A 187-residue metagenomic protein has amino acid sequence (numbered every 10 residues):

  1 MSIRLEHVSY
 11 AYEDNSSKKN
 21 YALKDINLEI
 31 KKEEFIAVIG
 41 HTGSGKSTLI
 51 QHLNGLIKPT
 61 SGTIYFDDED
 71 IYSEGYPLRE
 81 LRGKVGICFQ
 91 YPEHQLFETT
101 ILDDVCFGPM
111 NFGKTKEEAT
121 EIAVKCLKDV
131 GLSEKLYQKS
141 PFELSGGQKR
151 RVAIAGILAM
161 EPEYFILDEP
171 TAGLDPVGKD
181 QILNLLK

Functional and structural regions predicted by a protein language model:
I39-H41: The feature captures the beta-strand-to-loop junction immediately N-terminal to the Walker
N54: Helix-to-loop junction immediately C-terminal to a conserved catalytic motif
G62-S73, L81: Conserved ABC transporter NBD signature motif
E117-K135: Conserved ABC ATPase "signature" region
S140-L144, Q148: Conserved ABC ATPase signature
E161: Conserved catalytic motifs of ABC-family nucleotide-binding domains
F165-D168: Catalytic Walker B motif of ABC-type/P-loop ATPase nucleotide-binding domains
